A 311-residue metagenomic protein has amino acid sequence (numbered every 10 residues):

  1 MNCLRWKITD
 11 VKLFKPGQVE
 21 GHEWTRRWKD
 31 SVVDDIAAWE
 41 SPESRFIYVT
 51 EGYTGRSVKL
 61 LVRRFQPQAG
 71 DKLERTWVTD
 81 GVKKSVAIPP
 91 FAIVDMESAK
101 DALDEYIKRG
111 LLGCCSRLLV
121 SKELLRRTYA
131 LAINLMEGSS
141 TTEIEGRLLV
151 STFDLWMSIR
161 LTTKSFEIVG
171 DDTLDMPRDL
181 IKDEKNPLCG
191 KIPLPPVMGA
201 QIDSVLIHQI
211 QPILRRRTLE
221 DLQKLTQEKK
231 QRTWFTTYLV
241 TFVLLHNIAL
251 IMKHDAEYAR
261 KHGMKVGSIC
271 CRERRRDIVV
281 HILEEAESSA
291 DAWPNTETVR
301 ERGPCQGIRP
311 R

Functional and structural regions predicted by a protein language model:
M1, P16-G17, T162-S165: Aromatic-enriched hydrophobic runs in primary sequence
M1-C3, F153: Generic low-polarity alpha-helical segments
C3-C115: Intrinsically disordered, low-complexity regulatory regions of eukaryotic transcription factors
F65-R311: C-terminal effector modules of eukaryotic transcription factors
